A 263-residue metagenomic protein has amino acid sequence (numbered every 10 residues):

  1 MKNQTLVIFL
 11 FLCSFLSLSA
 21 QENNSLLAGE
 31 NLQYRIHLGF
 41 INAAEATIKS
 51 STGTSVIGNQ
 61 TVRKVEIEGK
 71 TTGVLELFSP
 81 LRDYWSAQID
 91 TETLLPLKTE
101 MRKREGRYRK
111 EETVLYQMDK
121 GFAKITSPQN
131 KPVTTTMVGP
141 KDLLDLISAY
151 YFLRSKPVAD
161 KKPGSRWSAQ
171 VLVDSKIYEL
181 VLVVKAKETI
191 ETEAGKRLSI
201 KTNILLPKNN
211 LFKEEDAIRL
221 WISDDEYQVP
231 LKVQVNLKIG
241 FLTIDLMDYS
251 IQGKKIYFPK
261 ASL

Functional and structural regions predicted by a protein language model:
M1-L6: Positively charged n-region of N-terminal signal peptides that target proteins for export
V7-S17: Bacterial N-terminal signal peptides
S17-L18, L153: Extracellular/secretory pathway and lumenal proteins
Q21-M118, P157-L263: Acidic, serine/threonine-rich low-complexity disordered tracts
E111-K156: Hydrophobic, well-structured mid-protein blocks that either form specific transmembrane helices
